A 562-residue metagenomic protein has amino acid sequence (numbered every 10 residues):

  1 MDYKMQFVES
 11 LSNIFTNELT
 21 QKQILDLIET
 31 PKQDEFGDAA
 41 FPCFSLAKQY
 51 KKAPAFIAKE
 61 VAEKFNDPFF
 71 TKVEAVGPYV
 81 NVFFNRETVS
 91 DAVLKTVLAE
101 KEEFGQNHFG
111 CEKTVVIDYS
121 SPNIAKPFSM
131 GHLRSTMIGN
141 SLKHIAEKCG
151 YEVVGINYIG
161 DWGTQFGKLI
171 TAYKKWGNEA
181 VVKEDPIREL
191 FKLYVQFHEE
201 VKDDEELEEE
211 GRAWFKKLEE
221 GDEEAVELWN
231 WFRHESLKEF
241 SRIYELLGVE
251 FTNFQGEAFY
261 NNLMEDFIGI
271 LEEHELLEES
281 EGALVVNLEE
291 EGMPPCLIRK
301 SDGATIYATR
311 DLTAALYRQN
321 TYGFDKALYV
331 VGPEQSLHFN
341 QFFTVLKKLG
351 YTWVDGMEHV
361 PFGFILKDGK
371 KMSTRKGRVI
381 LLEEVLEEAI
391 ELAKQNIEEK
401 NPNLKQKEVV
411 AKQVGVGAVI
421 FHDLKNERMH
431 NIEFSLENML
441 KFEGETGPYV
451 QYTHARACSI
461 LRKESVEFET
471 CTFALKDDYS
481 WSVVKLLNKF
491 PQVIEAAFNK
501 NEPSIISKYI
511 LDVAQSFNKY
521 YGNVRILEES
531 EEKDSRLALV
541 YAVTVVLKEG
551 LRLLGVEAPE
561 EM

Functional and structural regions predicted by a protein language model:
M1-D91, K101-F104, F109-M562: Non-catalytic interaction-recognition regions
